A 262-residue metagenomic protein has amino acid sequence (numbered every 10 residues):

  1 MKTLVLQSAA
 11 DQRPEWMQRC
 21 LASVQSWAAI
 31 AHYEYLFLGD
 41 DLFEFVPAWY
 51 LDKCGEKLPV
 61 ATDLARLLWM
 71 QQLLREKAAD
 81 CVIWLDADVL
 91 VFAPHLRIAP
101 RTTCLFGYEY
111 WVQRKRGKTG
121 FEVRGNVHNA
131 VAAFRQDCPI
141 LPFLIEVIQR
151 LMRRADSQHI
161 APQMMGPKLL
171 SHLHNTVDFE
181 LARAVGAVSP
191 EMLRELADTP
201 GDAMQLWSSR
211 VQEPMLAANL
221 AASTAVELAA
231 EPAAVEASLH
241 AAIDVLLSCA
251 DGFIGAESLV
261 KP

Functional and structural regions predicted by a protein language model:
M1-T62, K77, R135-P139, A155-Q158 (+3 more regions): N-terminal anchoring/stem segment of glycosyltransferases
K2, C81, T102-C104, R124 (+3 more regions): A generic secondary-structure signal marking the coil-to-beta-strand transition
L4, V46-Y50, L67, G120 (+2 more regions): Alpha-helical context
S8-A9, V91-E195: Glycogenin-like
S26, I30, L68-Q72, E76 (+4 more regions): Residue-level signal for well-ordered alpha-helical scaffold segments within enzymatic catalytic domains
Y35-F37, V82, L181-A184: Conserved beta-strand scaffold positions in the cores of enzyme catalytic domains, especially in NTP/NDP-utilizing
L58-Q113: GT-A fold catalytic core of metal-dependent nucleotide-sugar glycosyltransferases, centered on the diacidic
A79-P94, V131, E191, Q205-Q212 (+1 more regions): Short secondary-structure transition/capping segments
